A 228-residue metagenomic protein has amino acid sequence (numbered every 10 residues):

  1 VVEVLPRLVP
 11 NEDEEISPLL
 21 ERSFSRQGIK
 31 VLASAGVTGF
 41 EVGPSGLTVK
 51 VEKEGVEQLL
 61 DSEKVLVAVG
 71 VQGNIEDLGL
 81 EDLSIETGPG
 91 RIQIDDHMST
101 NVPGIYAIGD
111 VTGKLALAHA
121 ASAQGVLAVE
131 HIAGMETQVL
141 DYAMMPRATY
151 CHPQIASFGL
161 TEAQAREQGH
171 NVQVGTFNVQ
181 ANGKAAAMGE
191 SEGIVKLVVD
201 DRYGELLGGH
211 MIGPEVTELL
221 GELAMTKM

Functional and structural regions predicted by a protein language model:
V1-E57, A116-S122, E130-Q164: Rossmann-like dinucleotide-binding cores of NAD(P)H-dependent redox enzymes
V9, N74-D77, L115, G183-A185 (+1 more regions): Glycine/Thr-rich phosphate-binding loops of Rossmann-like dinucleotide-binding domains
F24, L80, G125, A165 (+1 more regions): Residue-level signature of catalytic and energy-coupling elements of molecular machines, predominantly ATP/GTP-dependent
G28, Q93, L197-V199: Conserved N-terminal phosphate-binding loop of PLP-dependent enzymes in the Aspartate aminotransferase
K30, E86, N171-Q173: Conserved beta-strand segments of alpha/beta enzyme cores
E54, I94-D96, D200-D201: Short, acidic, Ser/Thr-enriched surface-loop or helix-capping motifs
L59-G134: FAD-site-proximal beta/loop scaffold in flavoenzymes
A133-G134, M145, Y150-M228: Flexible, glycine-rich terminal cap/loop adjacent to redox cofactors in electron-transfer oxidoreductases
